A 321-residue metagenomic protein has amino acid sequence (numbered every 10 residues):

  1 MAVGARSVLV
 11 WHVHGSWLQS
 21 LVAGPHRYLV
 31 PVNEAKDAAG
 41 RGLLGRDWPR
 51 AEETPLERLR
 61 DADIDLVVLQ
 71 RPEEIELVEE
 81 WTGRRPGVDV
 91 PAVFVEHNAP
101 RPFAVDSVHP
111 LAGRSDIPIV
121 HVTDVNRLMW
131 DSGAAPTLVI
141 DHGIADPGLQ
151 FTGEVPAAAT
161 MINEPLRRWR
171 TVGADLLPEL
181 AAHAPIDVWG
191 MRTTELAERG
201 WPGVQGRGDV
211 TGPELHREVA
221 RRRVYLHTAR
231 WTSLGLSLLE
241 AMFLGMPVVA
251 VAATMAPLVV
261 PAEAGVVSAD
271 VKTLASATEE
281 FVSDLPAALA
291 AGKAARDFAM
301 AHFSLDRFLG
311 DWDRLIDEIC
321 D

Functional and structural regions predicted by a protein language model:
M1-I75, V267, L305: N-terminal pre-catalytic "stem/leader" segment of glycosyltransferase-like enzymes
E73-L166: Catalytic core of nucleotide-activated saccharide and alditol-phosphate transferases
M129-S132, I144-P202, G206, G212: Conserved catalytic-core segment of nucleotide-activated headgroup transferases in glycan assembly
H216, L239-F243, T254-L258: Short alpha-helical segment that forms part of, or immediately flanks, the ligand-binding pocket in carbohydrate-active
R230: Aromatic "clamp/platform" in nucleotide-sugar-dependent glycosyltransferases that forms part of the donor/acceptor
P247-A250: Short hydrophobic beta-strand element within catalytic cores of glycosyltransferases and related nucleotide-activated
P261-K272, E280-P286: Conserved acidic donor-binding segment of nucleotide-sugar-dependent glycosyltransferases
S283-D317, D321: A charged, aromatic-enriched C-terminal amphipathic alpha-helix characteristic of glycosyltransferases across folds
